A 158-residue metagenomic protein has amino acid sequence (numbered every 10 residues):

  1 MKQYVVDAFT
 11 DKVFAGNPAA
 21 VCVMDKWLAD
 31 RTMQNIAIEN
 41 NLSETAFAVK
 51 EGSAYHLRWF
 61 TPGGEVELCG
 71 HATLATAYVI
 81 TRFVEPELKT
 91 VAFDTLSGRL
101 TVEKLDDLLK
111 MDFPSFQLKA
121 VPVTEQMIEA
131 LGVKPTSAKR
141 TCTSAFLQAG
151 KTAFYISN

Functional and structural regions predicted by a protein language model:
M1-L68, L74-N158: Active-site proximal loop and beta-alpha junction motif in alpha/beta enzyme cores
